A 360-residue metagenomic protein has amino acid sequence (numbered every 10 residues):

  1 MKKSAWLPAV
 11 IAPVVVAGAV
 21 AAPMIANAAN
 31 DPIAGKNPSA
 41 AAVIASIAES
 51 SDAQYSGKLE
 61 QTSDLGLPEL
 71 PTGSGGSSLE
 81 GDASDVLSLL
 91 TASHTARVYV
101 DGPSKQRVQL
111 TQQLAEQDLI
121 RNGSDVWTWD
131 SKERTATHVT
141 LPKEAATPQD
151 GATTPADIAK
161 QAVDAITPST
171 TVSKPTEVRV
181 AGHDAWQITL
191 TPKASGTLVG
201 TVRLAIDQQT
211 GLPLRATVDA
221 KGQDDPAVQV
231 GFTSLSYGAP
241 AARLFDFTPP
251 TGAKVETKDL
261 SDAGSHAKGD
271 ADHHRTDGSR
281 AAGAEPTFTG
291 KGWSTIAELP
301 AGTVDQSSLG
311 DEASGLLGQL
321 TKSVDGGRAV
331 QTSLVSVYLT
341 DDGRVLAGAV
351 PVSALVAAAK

Functional and structural regions predicted by a protein language model:
M1-V14: N-terminal export and membrane-targeting signals
K2-A5, A21-T135, S173, Q187 (+5 more regions): N-terminal mature ectodomain segment of secretory-pathway/periplasmic proteins
V14-A21: Hydrophobic, proline/glycine-rich low-complexity stretches
P32-E49, T62-S78, T147-D164, T248-F288 (+1 more regions): N-terminal low-complexity, Pro/Thr-rich disordered segments that flank secretion/membrane-targeting signals
Q109, E177-G252: Gly/Pro-enriched, hydrophobic low-complexity segments that function as extracytoplasmic propeptides/linkers
K132-A156: Acidic/charged, solvent-exposed loop-and-adjacent secondary-structure segments enriched in E/D, K/R, S/T, and G/P
P142-K143, T191, A220, D262 (+1 more regions): A generic structural motif
L244-R344, G348-A359: Accessory, solvent-exposed terminal regions and/or long lumenal/extracellular loops of proteins
